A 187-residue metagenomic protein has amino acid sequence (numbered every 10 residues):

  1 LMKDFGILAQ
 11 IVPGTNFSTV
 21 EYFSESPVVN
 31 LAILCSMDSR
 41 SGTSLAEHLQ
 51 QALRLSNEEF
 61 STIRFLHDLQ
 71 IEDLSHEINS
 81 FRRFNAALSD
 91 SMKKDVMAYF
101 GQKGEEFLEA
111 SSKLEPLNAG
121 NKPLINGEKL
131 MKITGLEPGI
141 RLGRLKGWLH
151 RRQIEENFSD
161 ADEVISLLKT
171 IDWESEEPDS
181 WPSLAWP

Functional and structural regions predicted by a protein language model:
L1-E106: Conserved, hydrophobic alpha-helical core segments of structured domains
G101-P187: Charged substrate- and nucleic-acid-binding regions of tRNA-handling and nucleotidyl-transfer enzymes, centered on
